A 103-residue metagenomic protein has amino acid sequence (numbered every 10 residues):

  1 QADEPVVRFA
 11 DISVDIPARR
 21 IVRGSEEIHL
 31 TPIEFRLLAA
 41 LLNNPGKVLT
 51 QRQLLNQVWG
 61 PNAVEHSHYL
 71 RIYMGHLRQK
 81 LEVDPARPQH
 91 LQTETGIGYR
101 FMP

Functional and structural regions predicted by a protein language model:
Q1-R8: Basic, amphipathic DNA-recognition helix from helix-turn-helix-like DNA-binding domains
V7, S13, D84-A86: Generic detector of short alpha-helix boundary/capping microenvironments and adjacent low-complexity segments
F9, V14-I16, F101-P103: Conserved catalytic Walker-motif region of ABC-type ATPase nucleotide-binding domains
A18-I97: Positively charged, aromatic-enriched patches within helix-turn-helix-type DNA-binding elements, predominantly
